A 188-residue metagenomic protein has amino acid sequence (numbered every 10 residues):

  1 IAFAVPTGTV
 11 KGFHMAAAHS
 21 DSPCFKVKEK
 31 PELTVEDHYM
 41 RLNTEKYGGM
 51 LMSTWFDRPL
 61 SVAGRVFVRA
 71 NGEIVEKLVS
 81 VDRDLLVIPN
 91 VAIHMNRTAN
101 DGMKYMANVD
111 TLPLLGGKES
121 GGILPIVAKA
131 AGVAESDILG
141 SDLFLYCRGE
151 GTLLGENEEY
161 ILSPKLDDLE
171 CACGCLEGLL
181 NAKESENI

Functional and structural regions predicted by a protein language model:
I1-I188: N-terminal hydrophobic/helix-forming segments and targeting peptides
